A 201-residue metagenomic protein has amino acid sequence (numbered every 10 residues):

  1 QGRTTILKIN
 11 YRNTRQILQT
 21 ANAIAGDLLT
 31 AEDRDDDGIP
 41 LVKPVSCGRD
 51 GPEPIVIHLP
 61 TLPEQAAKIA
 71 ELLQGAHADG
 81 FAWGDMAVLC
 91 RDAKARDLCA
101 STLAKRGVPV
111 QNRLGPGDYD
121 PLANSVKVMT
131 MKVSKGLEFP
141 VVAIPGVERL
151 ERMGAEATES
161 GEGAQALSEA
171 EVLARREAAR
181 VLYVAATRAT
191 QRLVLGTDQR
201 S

Functional and structural regions predicted by a protein language model:
Q1-T4, R12, L62, G75 (+4 more regions): Structural signature of nuclease core domains in nucleic-acid processing machines
Q1-V45, P54-I57, T61: Conserved coupling/interface region of RecA-like P-loop/ASCE motor cores
L7, T20-I24, I69, L73 (+2 more regions): Structural preference for long, well-ordered alpha-helical segments in enzyme cores
Y11-T14, L18, A66, R175-A179: Amphipathic alpha-helical transducer elements in NTP-driven molecular machines
Q16-I24, L98-T102, R188: Alpha-helical scaffold elements adjacent to nucleotide-binding pockets in ATP/GTP-utilizing enzyme cores
I55-K127, M131, K135: Conserved helicase/translocase motor-coupling segment
T130-I144, A185-T187: SF2 helicase motor core recognition
G146-S201: C-terminal accessory regions
